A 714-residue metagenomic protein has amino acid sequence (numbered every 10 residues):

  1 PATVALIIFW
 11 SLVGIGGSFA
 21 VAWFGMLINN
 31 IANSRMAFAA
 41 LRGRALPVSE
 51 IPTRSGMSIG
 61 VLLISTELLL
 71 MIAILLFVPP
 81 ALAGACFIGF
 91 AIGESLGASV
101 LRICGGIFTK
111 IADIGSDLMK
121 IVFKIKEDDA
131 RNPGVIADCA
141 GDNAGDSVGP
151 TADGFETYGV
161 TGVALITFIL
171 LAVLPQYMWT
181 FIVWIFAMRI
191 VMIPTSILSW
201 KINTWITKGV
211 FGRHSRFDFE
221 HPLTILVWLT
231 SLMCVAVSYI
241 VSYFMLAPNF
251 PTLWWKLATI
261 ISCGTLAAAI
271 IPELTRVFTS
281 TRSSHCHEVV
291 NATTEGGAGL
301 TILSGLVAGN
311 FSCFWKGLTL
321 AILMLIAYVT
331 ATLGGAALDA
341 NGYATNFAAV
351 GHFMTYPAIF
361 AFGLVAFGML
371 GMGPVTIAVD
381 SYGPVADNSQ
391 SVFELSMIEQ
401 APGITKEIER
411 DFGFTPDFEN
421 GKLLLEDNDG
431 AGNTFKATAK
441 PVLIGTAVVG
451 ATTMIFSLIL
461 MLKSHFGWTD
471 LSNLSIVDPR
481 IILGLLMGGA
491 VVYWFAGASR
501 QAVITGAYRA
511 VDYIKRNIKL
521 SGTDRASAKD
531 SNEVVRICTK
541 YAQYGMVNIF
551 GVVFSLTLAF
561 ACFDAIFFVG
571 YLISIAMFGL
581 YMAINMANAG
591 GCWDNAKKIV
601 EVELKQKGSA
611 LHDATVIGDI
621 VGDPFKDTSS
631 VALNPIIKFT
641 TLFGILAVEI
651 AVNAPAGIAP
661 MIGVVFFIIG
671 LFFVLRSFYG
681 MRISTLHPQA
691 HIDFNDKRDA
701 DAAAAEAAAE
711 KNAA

Functional and structural regions predicted by a protein language model:
P1-A714: Hydrophobic packing and interface segments
